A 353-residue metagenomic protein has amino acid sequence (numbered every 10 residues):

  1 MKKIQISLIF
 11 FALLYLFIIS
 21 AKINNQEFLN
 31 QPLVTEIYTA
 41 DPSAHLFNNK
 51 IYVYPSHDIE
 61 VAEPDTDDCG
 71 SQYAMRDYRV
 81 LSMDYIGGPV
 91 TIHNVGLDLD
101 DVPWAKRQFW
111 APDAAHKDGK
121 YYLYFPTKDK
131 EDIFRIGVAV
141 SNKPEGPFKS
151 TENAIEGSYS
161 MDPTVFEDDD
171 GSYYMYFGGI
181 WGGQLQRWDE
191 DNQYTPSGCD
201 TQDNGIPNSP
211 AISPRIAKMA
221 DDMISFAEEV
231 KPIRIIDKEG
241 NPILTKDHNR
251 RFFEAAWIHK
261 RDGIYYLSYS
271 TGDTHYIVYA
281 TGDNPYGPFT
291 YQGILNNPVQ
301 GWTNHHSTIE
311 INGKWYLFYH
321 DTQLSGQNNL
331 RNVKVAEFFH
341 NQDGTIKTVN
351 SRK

Functional and structural regions predicted by a protein language model:
M1-I4: Positively charged n-region of N-terminal signal peptides that target proteins for export
I9-L16: Bacterial N-terminal signal peptides
K22-K353: Carbohydrate-active catalytic/glycan-binding domains of CAZyme proteins, especially the secreted or lumenal ectodomains
